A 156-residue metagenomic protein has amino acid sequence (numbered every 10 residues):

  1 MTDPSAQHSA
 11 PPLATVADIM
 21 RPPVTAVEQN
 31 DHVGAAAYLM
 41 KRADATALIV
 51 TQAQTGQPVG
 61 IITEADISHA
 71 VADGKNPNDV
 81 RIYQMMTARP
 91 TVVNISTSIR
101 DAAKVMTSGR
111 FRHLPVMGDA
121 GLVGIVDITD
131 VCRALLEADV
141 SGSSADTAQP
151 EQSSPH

Functional and structural regions predicted by a protein language model:
M1-H156: Tandem CBS (Cystathionine beta-synthase) repeat/Bateman regulatory domains
